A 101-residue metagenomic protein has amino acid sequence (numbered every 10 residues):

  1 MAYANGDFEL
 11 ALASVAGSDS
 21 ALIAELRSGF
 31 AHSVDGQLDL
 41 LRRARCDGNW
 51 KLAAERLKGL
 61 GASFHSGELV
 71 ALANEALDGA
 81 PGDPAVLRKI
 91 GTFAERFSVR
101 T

Functional and structural regions predicted by a protein language model:
M1-T101: Two-component system phosphorelay core
